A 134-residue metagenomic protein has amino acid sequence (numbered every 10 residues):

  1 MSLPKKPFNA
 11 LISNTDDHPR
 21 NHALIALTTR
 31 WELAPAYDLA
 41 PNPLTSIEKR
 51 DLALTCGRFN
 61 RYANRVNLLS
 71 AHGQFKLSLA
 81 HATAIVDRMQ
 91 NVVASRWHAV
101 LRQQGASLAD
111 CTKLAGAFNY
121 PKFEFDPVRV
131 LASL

Functional and structural regions predicted by a protein language model:
M1-L134: Anionic ligand-binding catalytic core segments
